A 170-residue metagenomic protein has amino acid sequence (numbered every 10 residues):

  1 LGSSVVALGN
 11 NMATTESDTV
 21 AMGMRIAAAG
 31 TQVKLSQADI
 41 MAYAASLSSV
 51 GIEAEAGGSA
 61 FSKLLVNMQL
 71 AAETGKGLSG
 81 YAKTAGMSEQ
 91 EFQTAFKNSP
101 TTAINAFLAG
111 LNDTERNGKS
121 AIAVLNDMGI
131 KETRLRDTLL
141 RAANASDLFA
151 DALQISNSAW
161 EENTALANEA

Functional and structural regions predicted by a protein language model:
G2-L65, Q69, K76-K83, M87-A170: Amphipathic/coiled-coil alpha-helical interface segments used for membrane interaction or oligomeric assembly
